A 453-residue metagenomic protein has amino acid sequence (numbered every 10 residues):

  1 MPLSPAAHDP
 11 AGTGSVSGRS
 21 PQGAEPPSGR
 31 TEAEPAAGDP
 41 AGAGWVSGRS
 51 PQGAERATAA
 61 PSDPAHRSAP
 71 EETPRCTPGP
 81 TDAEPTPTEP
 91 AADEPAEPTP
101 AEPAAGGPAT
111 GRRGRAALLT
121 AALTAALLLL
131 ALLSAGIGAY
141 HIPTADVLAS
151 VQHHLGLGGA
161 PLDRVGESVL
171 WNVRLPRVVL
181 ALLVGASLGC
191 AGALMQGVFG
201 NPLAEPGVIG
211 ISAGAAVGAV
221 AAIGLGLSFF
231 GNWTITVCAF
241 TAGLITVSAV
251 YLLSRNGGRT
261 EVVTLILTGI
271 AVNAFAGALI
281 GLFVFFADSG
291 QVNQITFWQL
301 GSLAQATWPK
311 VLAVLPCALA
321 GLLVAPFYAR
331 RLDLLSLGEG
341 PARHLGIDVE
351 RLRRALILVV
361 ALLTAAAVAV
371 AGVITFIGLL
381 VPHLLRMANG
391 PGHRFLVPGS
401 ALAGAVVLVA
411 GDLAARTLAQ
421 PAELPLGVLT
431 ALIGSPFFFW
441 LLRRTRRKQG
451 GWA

Functional and structural regions predicted by a protein language model:
P2-D9, T88, D93, P100-A453: Alpha-helical transmembrane segments in inner-membrane proteins
S4, A11-G29, E34, D39-G44 (+6 more regions): Intrinsically disordered, low-complexity segments used as extracellular stalks/linkers and nuclear/regulatory IDRs
